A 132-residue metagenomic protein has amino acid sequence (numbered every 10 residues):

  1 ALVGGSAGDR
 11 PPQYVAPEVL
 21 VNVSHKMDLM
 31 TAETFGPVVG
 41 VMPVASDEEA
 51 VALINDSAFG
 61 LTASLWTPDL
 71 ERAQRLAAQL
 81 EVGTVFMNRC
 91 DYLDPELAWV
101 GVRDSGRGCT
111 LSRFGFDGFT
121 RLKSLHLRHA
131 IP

Functional and structural regions predicted by a protein language model:
A1-G5: Short secondary-structure junctions
A7, Y14-P132: Conserved C-terminal structural/oligomerization subdomain of aldehyde/semialdehyde dehydrogenase
